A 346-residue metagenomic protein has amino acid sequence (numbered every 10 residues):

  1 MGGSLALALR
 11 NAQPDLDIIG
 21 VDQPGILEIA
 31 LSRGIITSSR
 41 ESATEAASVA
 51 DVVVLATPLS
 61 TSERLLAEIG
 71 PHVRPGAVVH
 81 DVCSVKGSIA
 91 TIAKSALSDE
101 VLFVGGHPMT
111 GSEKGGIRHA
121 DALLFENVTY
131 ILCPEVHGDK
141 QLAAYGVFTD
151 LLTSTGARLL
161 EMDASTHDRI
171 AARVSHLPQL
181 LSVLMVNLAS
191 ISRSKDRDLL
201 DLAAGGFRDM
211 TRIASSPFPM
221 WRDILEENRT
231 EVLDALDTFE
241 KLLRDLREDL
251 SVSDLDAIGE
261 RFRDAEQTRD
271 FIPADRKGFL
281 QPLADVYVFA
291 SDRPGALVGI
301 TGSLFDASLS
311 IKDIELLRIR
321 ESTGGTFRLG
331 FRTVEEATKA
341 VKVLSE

Functional and structural regions predicted by a protein language model:
M1-S48: NAD(P)+-binding Rossmann beta1-loop-alpha1 motif at the extreme N-terminus of oxidoreductases
V21, R40, L55, H80 (+1 more regions): The conserved SAM/SAH-binding core of class I Rossmann-like methyltransferase domains, concentrating on the hydrophobic
D22-P24, C83, L317: Residues in the short beta-alpha loop(s) of Rossmann-like NAD(P)-binding domains
A43-H80: Rossmann-like NAD(P)-binding element
E68-H119: Rossmann-like NAD(P)(H) cofactor-binding subdomain of soluble oxidoreductases
L124-I213: Internal alpha-helical scaffold of NAD(P)-dependent oxidoreductase catalytic cores
K195-A265: Interdomain hinge/lid region at the active-site interface of Rossmann-like NAD(P)-dependent oxidoreductases
T268-E346: A conserved regulatory-domain signal marking ACT and ACT-like small-molecule sensing domains and adjacent regulatory
